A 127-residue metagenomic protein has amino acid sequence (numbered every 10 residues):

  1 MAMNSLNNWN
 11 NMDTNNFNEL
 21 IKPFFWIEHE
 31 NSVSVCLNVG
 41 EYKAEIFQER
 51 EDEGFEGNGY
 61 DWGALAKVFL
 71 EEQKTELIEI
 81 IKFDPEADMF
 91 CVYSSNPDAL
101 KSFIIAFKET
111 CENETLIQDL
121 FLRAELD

Functional and structural regions predicted by a protein language model:
N4-I105, E109-D127: Structured alpha/beta or helical-core interaction and ligand-binding surfaces enriched in interleaved
